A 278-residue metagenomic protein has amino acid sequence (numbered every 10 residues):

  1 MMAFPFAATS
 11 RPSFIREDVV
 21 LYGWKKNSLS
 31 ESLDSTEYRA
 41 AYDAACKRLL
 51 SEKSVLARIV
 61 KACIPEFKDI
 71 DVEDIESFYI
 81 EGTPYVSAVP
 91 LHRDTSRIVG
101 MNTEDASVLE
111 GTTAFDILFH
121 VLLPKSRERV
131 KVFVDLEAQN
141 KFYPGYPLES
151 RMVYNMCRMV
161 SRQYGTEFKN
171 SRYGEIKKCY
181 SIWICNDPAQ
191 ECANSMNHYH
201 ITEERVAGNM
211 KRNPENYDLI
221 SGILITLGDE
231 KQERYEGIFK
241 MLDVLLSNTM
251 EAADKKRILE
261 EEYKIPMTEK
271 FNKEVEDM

Functional and structural regions predicted by a protein language model:
M2-M278: Elongated, amphipathic alpha-helical interaction scaffolds
